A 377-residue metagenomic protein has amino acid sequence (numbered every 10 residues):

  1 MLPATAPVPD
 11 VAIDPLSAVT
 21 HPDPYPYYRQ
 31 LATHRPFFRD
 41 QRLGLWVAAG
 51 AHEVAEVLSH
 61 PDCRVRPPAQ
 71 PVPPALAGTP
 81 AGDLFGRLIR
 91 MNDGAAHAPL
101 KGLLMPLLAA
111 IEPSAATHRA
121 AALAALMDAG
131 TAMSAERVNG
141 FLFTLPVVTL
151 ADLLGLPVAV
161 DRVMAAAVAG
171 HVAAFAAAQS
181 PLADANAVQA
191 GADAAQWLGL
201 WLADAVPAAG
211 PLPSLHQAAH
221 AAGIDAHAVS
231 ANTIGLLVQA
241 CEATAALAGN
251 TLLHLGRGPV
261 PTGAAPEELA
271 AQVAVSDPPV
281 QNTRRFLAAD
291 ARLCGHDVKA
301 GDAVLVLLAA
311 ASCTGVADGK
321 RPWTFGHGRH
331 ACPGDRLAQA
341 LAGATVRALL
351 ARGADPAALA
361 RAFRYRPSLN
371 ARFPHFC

Functional and structural regions predicted by a protein language model:
M1-V138, V147-R162, A169, A173-P181 (+1 more regions): Active-site substrate-recognition loop segments, prototypically the cytochrome P450 B′-helix/B-C loop
T33, H220-L236, G315-F325: Short, hydrophobic/aliphatic alpha-helical segments
L123-A124, A166-G223: Cytochrome P450 catalytic core segment centered on helix I
M127-G130, A165-L182, A265-P278, A360-F373: Short, mixed-charge aromatic SLiMs
S230-A264, P333-A354: Cytochrome P450 catalytic-core helices
G263-H296, V306: Conserved cytochrome P450 K-helix E-x-x-R motif and the immediately C-terminal K′/meander segment
N282, C294-T314, G326: A translation/RNA-centric and nucleic-acid-associated enzymatic feature enriched in Class II aminoacyl-tRNA synthetases
G315-C377: Cytochrome P450 heme-thiolate "Cys pocket" and heme-binding signature region
